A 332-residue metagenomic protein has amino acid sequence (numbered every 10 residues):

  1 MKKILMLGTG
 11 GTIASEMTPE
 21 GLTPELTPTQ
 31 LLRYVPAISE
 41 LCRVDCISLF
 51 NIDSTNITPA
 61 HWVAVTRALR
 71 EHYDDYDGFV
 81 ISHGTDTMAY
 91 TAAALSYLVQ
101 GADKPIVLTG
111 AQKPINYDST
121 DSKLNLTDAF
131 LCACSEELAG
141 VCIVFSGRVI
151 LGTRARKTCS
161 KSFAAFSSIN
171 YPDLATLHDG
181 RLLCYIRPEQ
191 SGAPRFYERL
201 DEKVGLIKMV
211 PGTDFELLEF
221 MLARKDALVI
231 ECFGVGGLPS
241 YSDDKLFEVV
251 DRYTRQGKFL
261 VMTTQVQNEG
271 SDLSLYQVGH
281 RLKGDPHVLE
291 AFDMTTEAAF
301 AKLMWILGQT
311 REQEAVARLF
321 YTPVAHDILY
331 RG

Functional and structural regions predicted by a protein language model:
M1-R70, N268: ATP/NTP phosphate-donor binding region
K2, L7-G11, T27-I38, L151-V235 (+2 more regions): Accessory alpha-helical/coil subdomains and C-terminal extensions that flank or cap enzyme catalytic cores
L7-T9, I81-H83, V107-G110, C142-S146 (+3 more regions): Short beta-strand segments
M17-E20, A92-A93, D118-D121, L151-K157 (+1 more regions): Short acidic, glycine/serine/threonine-rich loops at helix termini
S82-K104, S240-V249, V278: Short Gly/Thr/Asp-enriched flexible loops that form oxyanion-binding sites at enzyme active sites
A92-D121, F130-E136, R252-T264: Short, acidic/small-residue loops that bind anionic groups at enzyme active sites
L108-H178: Internal gly/pro-rich beta-alpha loop/helix module that stabilizes soluble enzyme cofactors or their anionic handles
V235-G332: C-terminal non-catalytic interaction/assembly regions of soluble proteins
